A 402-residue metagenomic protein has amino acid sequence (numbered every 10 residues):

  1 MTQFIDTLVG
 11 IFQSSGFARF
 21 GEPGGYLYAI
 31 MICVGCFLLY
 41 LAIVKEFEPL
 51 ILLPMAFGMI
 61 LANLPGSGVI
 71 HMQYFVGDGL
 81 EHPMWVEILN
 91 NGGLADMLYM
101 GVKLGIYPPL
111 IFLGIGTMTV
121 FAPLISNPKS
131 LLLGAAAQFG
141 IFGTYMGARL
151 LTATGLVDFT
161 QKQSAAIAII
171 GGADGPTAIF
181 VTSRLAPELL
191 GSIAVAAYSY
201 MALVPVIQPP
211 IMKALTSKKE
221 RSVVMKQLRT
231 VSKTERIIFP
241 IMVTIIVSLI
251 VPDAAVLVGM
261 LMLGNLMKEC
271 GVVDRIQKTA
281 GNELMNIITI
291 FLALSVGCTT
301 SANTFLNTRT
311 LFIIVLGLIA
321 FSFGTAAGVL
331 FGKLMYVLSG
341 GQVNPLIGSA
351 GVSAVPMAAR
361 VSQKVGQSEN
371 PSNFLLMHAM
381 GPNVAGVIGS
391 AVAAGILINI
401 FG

Functional and structural regions predicted by a protein language model:
M1-P23, A29, F75-E87, N91 (+3 more regions): Intrinsically disordered, low-complexity non-transmembrane regions of multi-pass membrane transporters
L39-L53, F57, G66-V69, T154 (+2 more regions): Flexible hinge motifs at transmembrane-helix junctions and intramembrane kinks/re-entrant loops in multi-pass membrane
L61, Y99-I125, G264-M267, M285-N307: Hydrophobic transmembrane alpha-helices of secondary-active transporters and Na+-translocating membrane complexes
M100-L104, F112-M118, L133-G143, G147 (+3 more regions): Alpha-helical membrane segments and immediately flanking helix-loop junctions that form or couple to the substrate/ion
P123-Y145, S301-G328, A379-N383: Entry/N-cap segments of selected transmembrane alpha helices and their immediately preceding amphipathic helices
E188-V206, L316-G324, I347: Alpha-helical transmembrane segments
A196-V272: Membrane-embedded hairpin module used as a gating/binding unit in multi-pass transport and secretion proteins
T244-G328: Transmembrane helical segments that form the transport core of multi-pass membrane transport proteins
